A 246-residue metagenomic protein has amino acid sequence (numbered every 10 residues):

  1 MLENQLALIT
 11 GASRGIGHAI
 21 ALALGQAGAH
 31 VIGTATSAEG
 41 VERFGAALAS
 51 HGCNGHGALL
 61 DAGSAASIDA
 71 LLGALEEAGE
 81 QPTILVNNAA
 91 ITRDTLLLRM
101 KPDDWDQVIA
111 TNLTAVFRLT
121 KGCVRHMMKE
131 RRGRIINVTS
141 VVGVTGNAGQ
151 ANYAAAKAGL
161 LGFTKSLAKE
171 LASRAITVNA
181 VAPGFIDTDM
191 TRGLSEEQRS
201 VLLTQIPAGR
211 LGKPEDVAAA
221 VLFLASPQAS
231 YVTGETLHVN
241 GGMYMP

Functional and structural regions predicted by a protein language model:
L6, S13-R14: Conserved glycine-rich cofactor-binding loop
A27-F44: Conserved glycine-rich Rossmann-like NAD(P)H-binding loop of the short-chain dehydrogenase/reductase
L96-L97, K101-I109, L202: Substrate-binding pocket helix/loop in short-chain dehydrogenase/reductase
T120, A156, T164: Active-site helix of classical SDR
R125, K169-S173, S230: Alpha-helical segment proximal to the catalytic Tyr-Lys
S140: Residue(s) in the substrate-gating loop at a strand-loop-helix junction that position the organic substrate next
A172, T177, V232-G234, N240: Short, small/polar-rich loop/turn modules that mediate ligand/substrate recognition or access, typified
